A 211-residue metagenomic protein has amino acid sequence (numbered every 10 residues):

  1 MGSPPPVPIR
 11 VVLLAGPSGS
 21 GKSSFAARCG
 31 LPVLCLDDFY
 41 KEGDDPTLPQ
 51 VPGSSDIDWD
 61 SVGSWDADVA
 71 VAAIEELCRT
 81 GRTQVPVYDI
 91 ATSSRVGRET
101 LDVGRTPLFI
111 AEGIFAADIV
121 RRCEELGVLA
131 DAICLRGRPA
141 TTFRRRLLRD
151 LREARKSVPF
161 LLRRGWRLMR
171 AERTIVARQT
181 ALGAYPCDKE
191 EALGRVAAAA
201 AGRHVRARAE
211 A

Functional and structural regions predicted by a protein language model:
G2-P6, G104-R105, R167-A211: NTP-dependent small-molecule kinase module
V7-V11: Pre-Walker A (Motif I) flank of P-loop NTPase domains
L14: Hydrophobic anchor at the beta1->P-loop junction of P-loop NTPases
S18: The conserved Walker
K22: Conserved lysine of the Walker
F25: Hydrophobic positions on the alpha1 helix immediately C-terminal to the Walker A/P-loop
P32-S94: Conserved nucleotide-sensing/catalytic segment adjacent to the nucleotide-binding pocket in NTP-handling enzymes
V96-R155: ATP-dependent NMP and nucleoside kinases share a basic, alpha-helical "lid"
